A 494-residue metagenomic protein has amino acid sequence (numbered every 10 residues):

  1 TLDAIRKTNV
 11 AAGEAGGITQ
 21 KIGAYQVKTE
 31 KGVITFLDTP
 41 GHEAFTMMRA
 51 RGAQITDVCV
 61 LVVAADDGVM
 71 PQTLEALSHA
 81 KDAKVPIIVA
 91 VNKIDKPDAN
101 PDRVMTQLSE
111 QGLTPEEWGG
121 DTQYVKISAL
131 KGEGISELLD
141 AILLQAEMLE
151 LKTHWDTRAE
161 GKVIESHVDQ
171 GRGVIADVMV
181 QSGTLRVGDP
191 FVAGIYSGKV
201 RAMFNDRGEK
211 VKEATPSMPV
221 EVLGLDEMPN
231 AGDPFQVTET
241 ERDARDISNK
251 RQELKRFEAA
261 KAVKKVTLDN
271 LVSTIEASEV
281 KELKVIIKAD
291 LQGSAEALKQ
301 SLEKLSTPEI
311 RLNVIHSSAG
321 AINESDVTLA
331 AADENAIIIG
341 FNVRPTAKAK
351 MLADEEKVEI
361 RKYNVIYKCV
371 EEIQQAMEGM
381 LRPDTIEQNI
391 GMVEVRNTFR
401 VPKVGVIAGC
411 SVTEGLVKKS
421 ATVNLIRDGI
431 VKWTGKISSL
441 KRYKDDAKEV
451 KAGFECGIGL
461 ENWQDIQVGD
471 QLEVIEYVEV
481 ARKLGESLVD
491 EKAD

Functional and structural regions predicted by a protein language model:
T1-R245, K284-L329, N335-L352, E359 (+3 more regions): P-loop/Walker A NTP-binding module and the surrounding RecA-like catalytic core of P-loop NTPases
Q145, V263-E279, L283, G405-V406: Phosphate-interacting basic helix/loop segments used at nucleotide- and nucleic-acid interfaces
A244-N270, I275, E378, T385: Charge-rich, low-complexity alpha-helical coiled-coil segments
V489-D494: Acidic, low-complexity intrinsically disordered tails
